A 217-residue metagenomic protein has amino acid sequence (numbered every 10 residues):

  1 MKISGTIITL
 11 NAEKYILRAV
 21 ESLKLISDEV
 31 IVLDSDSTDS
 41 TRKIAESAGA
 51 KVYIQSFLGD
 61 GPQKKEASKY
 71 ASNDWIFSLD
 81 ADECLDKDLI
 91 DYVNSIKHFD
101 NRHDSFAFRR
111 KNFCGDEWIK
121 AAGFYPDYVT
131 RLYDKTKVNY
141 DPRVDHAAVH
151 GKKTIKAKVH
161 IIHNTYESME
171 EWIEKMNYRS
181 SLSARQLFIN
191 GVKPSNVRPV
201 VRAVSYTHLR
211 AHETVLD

Functional and structural regions predicted by a protein language model:
M1-E21: N-proximal low-complexity "stem/linker" segments adjacent to membrane-targeting elements
L17, D39-A48, D88: Acidic helix N-cap motif at the loop->helix transition within catalytic regions of sugar-transfer enzymes
S22, D34-R42, D80: A conserved acidic beta->alpha catalytic loop
S56-A71: Glycine-rich, basic loop-to-helix element that forms the pyrophosphate-binding segment of sugar-nucleotide handling
I76: Short aromatic/hydrophobic "clamp" motif used to bind/position activated sugar donors
D88-K120: Conserved donor NDP-sugar-binding/catalytic core segment of glycosyltransferases
T136-S195: Catalytic donor/gating beta->alpha subdomain of glycosyltransferases that bind UDP-sugars
H208-D217: Single conserved hydrophobic/aromatic residue that forms the stacking wall/gate of nucleotide- or nucleobase-binding
